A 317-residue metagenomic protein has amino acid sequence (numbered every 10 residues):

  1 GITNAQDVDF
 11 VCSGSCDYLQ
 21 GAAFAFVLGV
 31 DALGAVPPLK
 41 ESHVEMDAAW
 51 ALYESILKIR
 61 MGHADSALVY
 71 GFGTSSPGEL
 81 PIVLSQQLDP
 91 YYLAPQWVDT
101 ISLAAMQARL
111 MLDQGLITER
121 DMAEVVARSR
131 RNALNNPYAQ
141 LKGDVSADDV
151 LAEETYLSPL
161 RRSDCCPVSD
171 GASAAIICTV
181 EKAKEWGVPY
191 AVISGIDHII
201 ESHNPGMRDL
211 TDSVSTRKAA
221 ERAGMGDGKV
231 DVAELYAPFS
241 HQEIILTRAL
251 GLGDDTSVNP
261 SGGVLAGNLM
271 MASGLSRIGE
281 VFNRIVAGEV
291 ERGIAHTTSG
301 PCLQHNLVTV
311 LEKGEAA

Functional and structural regions predicted by a protein language model:
G1-D9, M111-T118, A219-D231, G253: Phosphate/pyrophosphate-binding loops at sites that engage ATP/ADP/AMP, CoA/4′-phosphopantetheine, polyphosphate
N4-D7, I117-D121, N136-K142, P189-Y190 (+2 more regions): Flexible, glycine/charged-enriched surface loops at secondary-structure junctions
S15-L68, F72-G73, Y156-A317: Claisen-condensing/thiolase-fold acyl-transfer catalytic domains that form or cleave C-C bonds in fatty acid
A67-G115: Flexible glycine-/small-residue-enriched beta->alpha junction loops that bind anionic phosphate/pyrophosphate groups
S75-E79, R130-N136, C302-L303: Short, well-ordered, mixed-charge alpha-helical segments that flank or form enzyme active sites
I82-L88, Q140, R248-G251: Short, surface-exposed, charged loop/turn segments at secondary-structure junctions
W97-P159: Glycine-rich, mobile lid/loop segments that gate access to catalytic sites or pores
